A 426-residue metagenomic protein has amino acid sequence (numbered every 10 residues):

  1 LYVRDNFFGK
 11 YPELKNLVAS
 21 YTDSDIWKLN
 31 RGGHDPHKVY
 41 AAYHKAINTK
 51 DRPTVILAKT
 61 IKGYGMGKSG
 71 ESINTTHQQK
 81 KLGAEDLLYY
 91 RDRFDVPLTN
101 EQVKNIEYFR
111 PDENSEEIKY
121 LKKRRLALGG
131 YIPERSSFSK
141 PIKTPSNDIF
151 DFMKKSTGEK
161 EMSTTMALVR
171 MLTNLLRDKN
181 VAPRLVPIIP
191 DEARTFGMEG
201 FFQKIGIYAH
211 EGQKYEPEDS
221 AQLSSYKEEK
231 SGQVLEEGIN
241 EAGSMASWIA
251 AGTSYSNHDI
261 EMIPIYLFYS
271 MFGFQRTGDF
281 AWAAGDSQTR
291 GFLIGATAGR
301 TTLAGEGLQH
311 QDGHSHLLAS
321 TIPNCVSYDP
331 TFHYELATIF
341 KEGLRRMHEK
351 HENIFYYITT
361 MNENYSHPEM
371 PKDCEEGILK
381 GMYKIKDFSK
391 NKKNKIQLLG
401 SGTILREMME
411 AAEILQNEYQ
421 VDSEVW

Functional and structural regions predicted by a protein language model:
L1-D112, G307, D312-S315, S320-W426: Glycine-rich ThDP/TPP pyrophosphate-binding loop and its adjacent helix/strand module within ThDP-dependent enzymes
E13-G33, H37-A41, I106-P368, E375-E376: Thiamine diphosphate
